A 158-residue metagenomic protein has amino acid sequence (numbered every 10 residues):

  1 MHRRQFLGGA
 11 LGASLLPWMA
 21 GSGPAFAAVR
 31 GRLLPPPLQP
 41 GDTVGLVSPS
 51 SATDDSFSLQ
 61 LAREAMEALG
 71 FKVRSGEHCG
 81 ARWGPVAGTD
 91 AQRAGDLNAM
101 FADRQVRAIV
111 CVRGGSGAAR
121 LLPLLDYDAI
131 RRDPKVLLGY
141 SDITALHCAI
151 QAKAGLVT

Functional and structural regions predicted by a protein language model:
Q5-A27: N-terminal export signals
A20-T53, F57: C-terminal segment of N-terminal export signals and the immediately downstream linker at the start of the mature
S56-L59, A119: Conserved strand-to-helix beginnings and helix N-cap segments that scaffold or border functional pockets
A65: Glycine-rich phosphate/diphosphate-binding loop of Rossmann-like nucleotide-binding domains
F71-W83: Short beta-strand elements in bilobed, periplasmic/extracellular small-molecule ligand-binding domains
V86-T158: Active-site histidine-anchored catalytic micro-motif
